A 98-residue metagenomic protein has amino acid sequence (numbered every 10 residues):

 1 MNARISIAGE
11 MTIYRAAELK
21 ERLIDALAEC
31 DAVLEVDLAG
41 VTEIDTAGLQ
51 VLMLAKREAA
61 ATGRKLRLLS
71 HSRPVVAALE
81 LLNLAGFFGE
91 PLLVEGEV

Functional and structural regions predicted by a protein language model:
M1-I44, M53-V98: STAS-like cytosolic regulatory interaction modules
